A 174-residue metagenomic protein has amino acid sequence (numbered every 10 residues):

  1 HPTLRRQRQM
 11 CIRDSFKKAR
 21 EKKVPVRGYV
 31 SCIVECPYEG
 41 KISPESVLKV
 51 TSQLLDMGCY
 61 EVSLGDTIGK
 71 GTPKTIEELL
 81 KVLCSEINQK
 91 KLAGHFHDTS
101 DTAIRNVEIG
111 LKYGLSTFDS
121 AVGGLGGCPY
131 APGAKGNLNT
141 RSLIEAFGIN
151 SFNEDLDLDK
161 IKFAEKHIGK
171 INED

Functional and structural regions predicted by a protein language model:
H1-I12: Single conserved hydrophobic/aromatic residue that forms the stacking wall/gate of nucleotide- or nucleobase-binding
Q9, G40-S43, G136: Short capping loops/turns at secondary-structure boundaries
S15-K17, E21-P25, I33-K90, D101-Y113: Alpha/beta enzyme core
G28-V30, G94: Structural beta-sheet core signal
C32-C36, G124-G127: A short, flexible beta-alpha/helix-coil linker loop
T67-N150, E154: Catalytic alpha/beta core domains of metabolic enzymes, predominantly
L158-D174: A mid-to-C-terminal "edge-of-domain" accessory segment
